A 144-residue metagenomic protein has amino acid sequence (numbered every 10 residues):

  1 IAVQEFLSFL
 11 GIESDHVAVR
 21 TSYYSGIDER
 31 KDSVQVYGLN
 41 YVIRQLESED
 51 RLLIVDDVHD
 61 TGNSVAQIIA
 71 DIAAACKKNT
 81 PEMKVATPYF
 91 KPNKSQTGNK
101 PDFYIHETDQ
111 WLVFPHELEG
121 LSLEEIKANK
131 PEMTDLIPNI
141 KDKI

Functional and structural regions predicted by a protein language model:
I1-I144: PRPP-associated nucleotide enzymes
